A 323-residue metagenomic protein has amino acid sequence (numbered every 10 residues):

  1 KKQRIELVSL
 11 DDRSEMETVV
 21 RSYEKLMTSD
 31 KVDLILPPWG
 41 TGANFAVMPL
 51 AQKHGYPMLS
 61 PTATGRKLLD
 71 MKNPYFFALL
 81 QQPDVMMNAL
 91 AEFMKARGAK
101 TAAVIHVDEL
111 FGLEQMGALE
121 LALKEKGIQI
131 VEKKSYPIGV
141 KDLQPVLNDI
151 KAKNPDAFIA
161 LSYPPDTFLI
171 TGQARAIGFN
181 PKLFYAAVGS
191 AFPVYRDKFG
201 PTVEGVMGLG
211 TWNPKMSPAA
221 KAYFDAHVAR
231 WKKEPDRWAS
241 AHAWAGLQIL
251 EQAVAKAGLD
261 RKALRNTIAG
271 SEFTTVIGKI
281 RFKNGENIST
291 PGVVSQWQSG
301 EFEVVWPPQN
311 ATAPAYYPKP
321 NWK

Functional and structural regions predicted by a protein language model:
K1-K323: Extracytosolic ligand-binding ectodomains
